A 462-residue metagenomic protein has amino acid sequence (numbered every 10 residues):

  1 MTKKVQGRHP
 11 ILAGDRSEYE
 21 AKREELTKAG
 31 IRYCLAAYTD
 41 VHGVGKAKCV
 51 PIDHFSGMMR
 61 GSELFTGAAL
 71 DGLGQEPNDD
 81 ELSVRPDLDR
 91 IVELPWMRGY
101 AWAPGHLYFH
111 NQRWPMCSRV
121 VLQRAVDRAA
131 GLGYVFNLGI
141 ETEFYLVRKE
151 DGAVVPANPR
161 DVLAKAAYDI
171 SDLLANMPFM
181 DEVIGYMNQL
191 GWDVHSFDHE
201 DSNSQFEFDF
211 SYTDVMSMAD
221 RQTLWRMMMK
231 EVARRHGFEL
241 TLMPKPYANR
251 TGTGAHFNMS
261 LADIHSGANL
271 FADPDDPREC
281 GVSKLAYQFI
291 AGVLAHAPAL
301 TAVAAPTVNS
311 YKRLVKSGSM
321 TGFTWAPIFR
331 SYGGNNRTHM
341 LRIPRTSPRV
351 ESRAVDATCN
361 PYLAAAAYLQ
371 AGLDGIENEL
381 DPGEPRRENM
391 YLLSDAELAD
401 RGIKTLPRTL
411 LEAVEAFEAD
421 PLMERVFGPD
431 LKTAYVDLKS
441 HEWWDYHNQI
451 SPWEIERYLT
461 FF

Functional and structural regions predicted by a protein language model:
M1-S196, T213, M218-L224, F238 (+2 more regions): ATP/Mg2+-dependent ligation/transfer catalytic cores
T2-H9, S17-A21, L224, E231-R234 (+3 more regions): Catalytic-core signal marking the mid-to-C-terminal active-site face
Y33, Y100-P104, G139-E143, Q205-E207 (+4 more regions): Broad gene-expression machinery/nucleic-acid interaction feature
T39-V41, I52-F55, D89, H110 (+8 more regions): Short, glycine-/Ser/Thr-/acidic-enriched flexible segments
V92-G99, V135-N137, F197-S202, R250 (+2 more regions): Short glycine/proline-enriched loop/turn "hinge" motifs that connect secondary-structure elements and lie
E143-A157, H199, N203-T213, M243-G267: Histidine-centered divalent-metal-coordination microenvironment in nucleic-acid enzymes
S171, A175-F179, S196-S202, D214-W225 (+5 more regions): Short, contiguous, pocket-lining structural segments that sit at or immediately flank catalytic/ligand-binding sites
A219-R226, H236-L242, A255-L261: Loop-centered beta-sheet repeat module
